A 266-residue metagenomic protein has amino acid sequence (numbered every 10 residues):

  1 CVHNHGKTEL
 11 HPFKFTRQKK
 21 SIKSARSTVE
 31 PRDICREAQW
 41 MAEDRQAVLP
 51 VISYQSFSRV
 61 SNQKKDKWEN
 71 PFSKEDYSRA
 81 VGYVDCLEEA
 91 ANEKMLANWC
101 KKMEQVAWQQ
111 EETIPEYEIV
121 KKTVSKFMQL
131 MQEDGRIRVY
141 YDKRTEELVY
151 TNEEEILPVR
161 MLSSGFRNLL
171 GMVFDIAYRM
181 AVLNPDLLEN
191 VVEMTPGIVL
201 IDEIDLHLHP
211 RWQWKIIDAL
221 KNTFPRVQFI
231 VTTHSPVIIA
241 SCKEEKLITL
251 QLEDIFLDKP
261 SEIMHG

Functional and structural regions predicted by a protein language model:
C1-M95, E111, P115-E116, Q129 (+1 more regions): P-loop NTPase switch/coupling surface
G6-K7, R26, G135, E146 (+1 more regions): Intrinsic-disorder/low-complexity loop/linker signature
I22-A38, F72, T113-P115, T123-K126 (+4 more regions): Short linear motifs at secondary-structure transitions and domain/linker junctions
V29-D44, V120, Q129-Q132, R160 (+2 more regions): Short amphipathic alpha-helical surface micro-motifs
K64-S78, Y117-M128, S164-G171, P225 (+2 more regions): Short charge-dense sequence patches
V81-M194: Extended helical coiled-coil dimerization/tether regions that scaffold and oligomerize large DNA-maintenance assemblies
K143-G266: Switch/communication elements of ASCE P-loop NTPase nucleotide-binding domains
